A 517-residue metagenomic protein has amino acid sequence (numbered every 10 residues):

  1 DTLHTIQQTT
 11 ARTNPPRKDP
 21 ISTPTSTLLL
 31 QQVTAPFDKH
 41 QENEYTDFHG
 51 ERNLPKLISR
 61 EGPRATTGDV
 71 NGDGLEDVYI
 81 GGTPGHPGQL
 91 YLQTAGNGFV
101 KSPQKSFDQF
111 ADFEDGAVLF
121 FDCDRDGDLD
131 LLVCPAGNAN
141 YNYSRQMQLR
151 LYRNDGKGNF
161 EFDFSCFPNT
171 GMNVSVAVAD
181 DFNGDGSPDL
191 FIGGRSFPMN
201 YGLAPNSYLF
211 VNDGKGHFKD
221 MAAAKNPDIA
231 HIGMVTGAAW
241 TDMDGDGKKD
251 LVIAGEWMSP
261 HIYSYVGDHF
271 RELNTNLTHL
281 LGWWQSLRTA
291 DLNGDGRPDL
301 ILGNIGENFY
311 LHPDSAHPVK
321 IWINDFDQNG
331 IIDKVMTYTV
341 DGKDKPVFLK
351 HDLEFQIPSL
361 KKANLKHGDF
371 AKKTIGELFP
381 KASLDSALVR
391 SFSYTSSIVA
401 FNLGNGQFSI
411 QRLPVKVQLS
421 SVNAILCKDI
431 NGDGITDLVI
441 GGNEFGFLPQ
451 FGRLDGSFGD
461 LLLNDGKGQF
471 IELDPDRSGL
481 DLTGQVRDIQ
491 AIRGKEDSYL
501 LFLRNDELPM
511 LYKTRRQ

Functional and structural regions predicted by a protein language model:
D1-Q517: Beta-propeller-forming repeat regions
